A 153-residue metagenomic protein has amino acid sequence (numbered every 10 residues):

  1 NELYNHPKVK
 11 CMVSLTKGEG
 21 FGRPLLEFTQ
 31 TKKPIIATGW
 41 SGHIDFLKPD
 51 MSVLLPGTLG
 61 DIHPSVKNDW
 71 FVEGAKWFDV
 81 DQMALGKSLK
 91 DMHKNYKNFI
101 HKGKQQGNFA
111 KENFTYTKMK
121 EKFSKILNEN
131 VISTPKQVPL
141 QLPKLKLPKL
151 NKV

Functional and structural regions predicted by a protein language model:
N1-P7: Short alpha-helical donor nucleotide-sugar binding micro-motif in glycosyltransferases
K10, K32, G39: A short alpha->beta transition loop at the rim of the catalytic pocket in nucleotide-sugar-dependent
K17: Aromatic "clamp/platform" in nucleotide-sugar-dependent glycosyltransferases that forms part of the donor/acceptor
G20-G22, T115: Active-site helix-initiating loop/hinge in glycosyltransferases
G22-E27, I35, G42-L47: A short, glycine- and acidic-residue-rich donor-binding loop in the catalytic cores of nucleotide-sugar-dependent
I44-D91: Change "using UDP/GDP/dTDP sugars" to "using nucleotide sugars
D79-V80, A84, K94-K125: A charged, aromatic-enriched C-terminal amphipathic alpha-helix characteristic of glycosyltransferases across folds
N95, Y116-K152: C-terminal alpha-helical cap of glycosyltransferases
